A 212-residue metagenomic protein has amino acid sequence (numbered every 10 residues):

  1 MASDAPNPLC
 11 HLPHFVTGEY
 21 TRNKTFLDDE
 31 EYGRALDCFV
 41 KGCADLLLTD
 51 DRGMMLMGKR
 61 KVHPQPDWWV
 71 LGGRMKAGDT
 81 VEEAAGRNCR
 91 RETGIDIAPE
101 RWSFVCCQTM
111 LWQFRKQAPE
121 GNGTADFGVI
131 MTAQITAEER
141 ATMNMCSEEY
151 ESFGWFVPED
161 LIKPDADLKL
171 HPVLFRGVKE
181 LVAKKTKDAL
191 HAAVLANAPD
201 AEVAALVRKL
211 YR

Functional and structural regions predicted by a protein language model:
A2, P64-P66, R140-R212: Nudix hydrolase/Nudix homology domain
A2-D45, E120-G121: Acidic, metal-coordinating catalytic segment for phosphate/diphosphate chemistry, firing primarily on the Nudix
E30-M55, R74, G128-Q134: Conserved N-terminal beta-strand and adjoining loop/helix that marks the start of the Nudix/MutT-like hydrolase domain
F39-K41, D50, H63, G123-D126 (+2 more regions): A generic fold-level signal
G53, V62, T109: Short, glycine/serine-rich, charged loops/turns that create anion-binding and catalytic segments at active sites
W68-G72: A short gly/proline-enriched turn/hairpin at secondary-structure junctions
M75-H171, V207: Unchanged
